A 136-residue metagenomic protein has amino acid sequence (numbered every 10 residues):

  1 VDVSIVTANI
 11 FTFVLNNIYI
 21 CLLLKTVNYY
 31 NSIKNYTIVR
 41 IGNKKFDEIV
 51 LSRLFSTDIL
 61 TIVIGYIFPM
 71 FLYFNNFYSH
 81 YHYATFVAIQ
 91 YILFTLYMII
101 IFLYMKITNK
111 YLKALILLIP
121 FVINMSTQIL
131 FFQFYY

Functional and structural regions predicted by a protein language model:
V1-L15, C21-L22, L51-T108: Secretory targeting signals
V1-V6, T108-Y136: Terminal transmembrane helical anchor/hairpin motif
F13, I49-V50, K113-L117: Transmembrane alpha-helices of multi-pass eukaryotic membrane proteins
L24-N31, L103-T108, S126: Structural signal for the C-terminal ends of transmembrane alpha-helices and the immediately following loop
T26-S56: Helix-loop-helix units of permease transmembrane domains in multi-pass membrane transporters, especially ABC
T37, I41-K45, F77-Y78, L103-L112: Membrane-interface helix-boundary motifs at transmembrane edges
